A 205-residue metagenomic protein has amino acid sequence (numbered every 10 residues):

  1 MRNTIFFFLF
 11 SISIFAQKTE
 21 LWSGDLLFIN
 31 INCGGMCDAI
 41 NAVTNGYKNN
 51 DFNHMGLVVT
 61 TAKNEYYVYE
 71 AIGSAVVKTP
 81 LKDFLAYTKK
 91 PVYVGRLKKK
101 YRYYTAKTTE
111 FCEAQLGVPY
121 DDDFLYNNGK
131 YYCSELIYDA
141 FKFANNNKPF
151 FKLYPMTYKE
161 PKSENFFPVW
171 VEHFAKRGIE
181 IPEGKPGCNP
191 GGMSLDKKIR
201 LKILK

Functional and structural regions predicted by a protein language model:
N3-S13: Sec-dependent N-terminal signal peptides
I14-K18: Boundary at the C-terminal end of the N-terminal hydrophobic targeting segment
E20, N45, N49-F52, Y101-T105 (+2 more regions): Solvent-exposed, acidic/flexible segments
S23-L27: Loop/turn positions that initiate beta-strands
I31, V59-T60, I72, C112-Y120 (+2 more regions): Sec/Tat-exported extracytoplasmic proteins
N32-R96, Y120-N128: Glycine-rich catalytic cores of cysteine/serine-nucleophile enzymes that process amide/ester linkages in cell-envelope
T88, K98-G117: A structural motif
F124, N128-K205: Activation targets extended, charge/polar-rich intrinsically disordered C-terminal tails
